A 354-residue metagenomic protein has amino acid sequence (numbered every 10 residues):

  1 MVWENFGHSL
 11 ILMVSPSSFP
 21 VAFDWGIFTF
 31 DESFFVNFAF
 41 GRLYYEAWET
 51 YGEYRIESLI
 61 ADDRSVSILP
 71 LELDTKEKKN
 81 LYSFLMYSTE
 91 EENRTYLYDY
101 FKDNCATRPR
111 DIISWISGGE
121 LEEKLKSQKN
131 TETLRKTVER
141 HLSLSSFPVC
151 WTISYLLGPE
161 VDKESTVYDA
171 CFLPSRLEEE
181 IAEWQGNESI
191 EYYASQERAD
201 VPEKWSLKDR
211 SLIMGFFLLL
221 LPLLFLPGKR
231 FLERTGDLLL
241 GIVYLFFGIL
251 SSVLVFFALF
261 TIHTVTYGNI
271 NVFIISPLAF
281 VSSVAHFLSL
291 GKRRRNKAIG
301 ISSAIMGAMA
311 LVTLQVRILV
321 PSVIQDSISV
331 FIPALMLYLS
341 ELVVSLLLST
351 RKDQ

Functional and structural regions predicted by a protein language model:
M1-R64, T264: Glycine-rich catalytic cores of cysteine/serine-nucleophile enzymes that process amide/ester linkages in cell-envelope
W3-F6, P70-K78, T95-A106: Solvent-exposed, acidic/flexible segments
S58-S67, Y87-N93: Acidic/histidine-rich, surface-exposed loop or edge segments in extracytoplasmic proteins
K78-M86: Active-site-adjacent bridging/hinge elements
Y87-D353: Activation targets extended, charge/polar-rich intrinsically disordered C-terminal tails
